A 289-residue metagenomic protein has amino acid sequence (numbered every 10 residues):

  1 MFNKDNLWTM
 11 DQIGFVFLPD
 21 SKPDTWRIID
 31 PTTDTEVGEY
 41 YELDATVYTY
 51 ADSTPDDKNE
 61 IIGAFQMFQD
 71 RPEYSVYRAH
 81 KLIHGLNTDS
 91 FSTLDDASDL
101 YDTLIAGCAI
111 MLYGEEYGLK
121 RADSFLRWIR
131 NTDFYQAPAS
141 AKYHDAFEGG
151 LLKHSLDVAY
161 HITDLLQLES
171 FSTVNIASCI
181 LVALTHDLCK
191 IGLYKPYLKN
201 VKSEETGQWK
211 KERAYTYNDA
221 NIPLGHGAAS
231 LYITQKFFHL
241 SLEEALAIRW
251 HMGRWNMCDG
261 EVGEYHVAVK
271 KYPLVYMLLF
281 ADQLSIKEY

Functional and structural regions predicted by a protein language model:
F2, V47-Y48, W209-R213: Tryptophan-centered short beta-strand motifs
F2-M10: Negatively charged, low-complexity tracts enriched in Asp/Glu with abundant Ser/Thr
K4, F17-P19, M67-D70, T93: Generic detector of N-terminal low-structure segments
L18-G63, M67, Y74, R78: Acidic, low-complexity, intrinsically disordered interaction modules
F68-A137: Non-catalytic interface/linker regions that flank or bridge core catalytic/transmembrane domains
S124-N131, H144-L156: All-alpha helical catalytic cores of prenyl diphosphate-utilizing isoprenoid enzymes
A139-F147, K153, Y160, L165-K287: Divalent metal-dependent catalytic cores for phosphoryl transfer on phosphate-bearing substrates
